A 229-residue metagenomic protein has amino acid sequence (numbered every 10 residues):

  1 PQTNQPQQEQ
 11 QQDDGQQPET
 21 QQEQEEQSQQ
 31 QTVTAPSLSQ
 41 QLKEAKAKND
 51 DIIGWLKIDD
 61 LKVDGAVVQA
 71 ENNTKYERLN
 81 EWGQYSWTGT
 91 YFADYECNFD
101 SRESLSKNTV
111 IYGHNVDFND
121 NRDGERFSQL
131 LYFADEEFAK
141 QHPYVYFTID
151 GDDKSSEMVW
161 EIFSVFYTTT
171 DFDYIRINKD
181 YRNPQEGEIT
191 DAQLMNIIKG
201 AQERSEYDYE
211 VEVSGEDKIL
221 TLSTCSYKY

Functional and structural regions predicted by a protein language model:
P1-Y229: Solvent-exposed, non-transmembrane regions of membrane-associated and secreted proteins
